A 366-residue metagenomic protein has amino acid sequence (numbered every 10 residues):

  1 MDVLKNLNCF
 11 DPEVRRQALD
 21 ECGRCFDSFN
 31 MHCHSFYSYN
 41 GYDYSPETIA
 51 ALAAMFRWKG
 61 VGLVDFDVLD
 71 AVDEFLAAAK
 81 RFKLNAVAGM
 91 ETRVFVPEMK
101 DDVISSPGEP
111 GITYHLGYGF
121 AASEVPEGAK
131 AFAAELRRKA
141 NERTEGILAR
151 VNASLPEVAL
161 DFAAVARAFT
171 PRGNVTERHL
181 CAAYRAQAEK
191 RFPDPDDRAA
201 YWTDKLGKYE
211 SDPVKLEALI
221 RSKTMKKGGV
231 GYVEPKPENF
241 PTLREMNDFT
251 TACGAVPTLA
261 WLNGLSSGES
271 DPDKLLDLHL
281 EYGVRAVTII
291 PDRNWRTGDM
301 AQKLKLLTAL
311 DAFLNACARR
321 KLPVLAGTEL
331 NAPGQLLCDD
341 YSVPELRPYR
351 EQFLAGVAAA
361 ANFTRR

Functional and structural regions predicted by a protein language model:
M1-L19, K80-D273, A358: Extended substrate/RNA-proximal surfaces in nucleic-acid metabolism proteins
R15-F26, F36-L52, K215-A218, L243-T250 (+1 more regions): Short, composition-biased local secondary-structure segments
G23-H179, T288-P323, G327-A360: A metal-dependent hydrolase metal-coordination microenvironment
M31, C181, A186, K190-P193 (+4 more regions): A broadly tuned "polar low-complexity/structure-edge" signature
P237-T251, P257-R319: Extended hydrophobic/aromatic segments used for targeting, binding, or gating
